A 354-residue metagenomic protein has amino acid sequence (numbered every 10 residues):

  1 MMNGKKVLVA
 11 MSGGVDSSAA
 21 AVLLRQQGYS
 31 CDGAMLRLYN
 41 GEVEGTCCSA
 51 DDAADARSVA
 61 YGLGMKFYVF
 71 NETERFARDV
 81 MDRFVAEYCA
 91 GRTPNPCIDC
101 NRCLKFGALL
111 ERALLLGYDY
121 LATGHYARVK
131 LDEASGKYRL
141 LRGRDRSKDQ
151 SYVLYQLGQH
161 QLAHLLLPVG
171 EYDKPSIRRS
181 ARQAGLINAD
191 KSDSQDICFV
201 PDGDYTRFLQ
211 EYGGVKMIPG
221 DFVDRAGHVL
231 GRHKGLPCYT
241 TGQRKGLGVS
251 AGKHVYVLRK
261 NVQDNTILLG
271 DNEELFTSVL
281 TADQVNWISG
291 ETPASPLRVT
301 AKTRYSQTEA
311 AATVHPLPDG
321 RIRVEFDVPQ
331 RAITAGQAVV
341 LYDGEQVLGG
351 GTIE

Functional and structural regions predicted by a protein language model:
M1-Y155, L166, P175, R182: ATP-dependent adenylation/nucleotidyltransferase module used to activate substrates
N40-G41, A122-E354: AMP-forming adenylation/ATP pyrophosphatase catalytic core
